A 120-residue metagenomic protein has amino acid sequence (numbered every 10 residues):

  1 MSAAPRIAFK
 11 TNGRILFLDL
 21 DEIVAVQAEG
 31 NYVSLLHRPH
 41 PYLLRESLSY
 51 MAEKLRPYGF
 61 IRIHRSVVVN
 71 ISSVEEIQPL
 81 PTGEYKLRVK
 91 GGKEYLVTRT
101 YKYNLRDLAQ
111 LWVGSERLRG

Functional and structural regions predicted by a protein language model:
M1-G120: Basic, polyanion-interacting recognition surfaces, primarily in bacterial LytTR/OmpR-type DNA-binding effector domains
